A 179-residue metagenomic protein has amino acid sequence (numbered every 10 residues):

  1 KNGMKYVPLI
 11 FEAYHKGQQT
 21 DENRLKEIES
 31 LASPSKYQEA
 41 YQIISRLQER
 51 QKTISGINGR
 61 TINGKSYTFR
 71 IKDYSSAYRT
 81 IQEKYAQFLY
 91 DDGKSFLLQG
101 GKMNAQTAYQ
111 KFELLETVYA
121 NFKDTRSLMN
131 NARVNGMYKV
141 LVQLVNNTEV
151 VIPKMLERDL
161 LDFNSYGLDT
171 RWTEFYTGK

Functional and structural regions predicted by a protein language model:
N2-S30: N-terminal, post-signal-peptide region of Sec/Tat-exported proteins
F11-Q19, I43-P153: Pro/Ala/Gly-rich low-complexity, hydrophilic intrinsically disordered segments
A40: Acidic (E/D-rich), amphipathic helical modules within compact regulatory domains
M137-K179: N-terminal segment of the mature soluble domain
